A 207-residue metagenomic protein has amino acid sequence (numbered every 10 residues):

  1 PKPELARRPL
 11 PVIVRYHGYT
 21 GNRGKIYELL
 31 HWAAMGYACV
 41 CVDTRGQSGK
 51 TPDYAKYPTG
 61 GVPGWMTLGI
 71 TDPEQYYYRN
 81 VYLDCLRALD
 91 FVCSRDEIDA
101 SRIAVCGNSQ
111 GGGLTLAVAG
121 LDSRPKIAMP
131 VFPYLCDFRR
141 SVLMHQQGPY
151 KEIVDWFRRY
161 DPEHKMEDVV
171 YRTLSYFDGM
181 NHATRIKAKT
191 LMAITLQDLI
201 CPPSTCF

Functional and structural regions predicted by a protein language model:
P3-V12, K25, I186: Proline/glycine-enriched tight loop/beta-turn segments at coil->beta junctions that connect or precede beta-strands
R8-G18, C39: Short beta-strand element of the alpha/beta-hydrolase
G24, L29-L83, V142: Cap/lid segment of the alpha/beta-hydrolase catalytic domain
G64-S109: Gly/Ser-rich "nucleophile elbow"/oxyanion-hole loop immediately N-terminal to the catalytic nucleophile in hydrolases
L116-M166: Hydrolase active-site cap/lid region
K165-H182: Active-site nucleophile elbow and catalytic-triad environment of alpha/beta-hydrolase enzymes
I186, M192-I194: Short beta-strand/loop motif that positions the catalytic acidic residue of the alpha/beta-hydrolase fold
L199-T205: Conserved alpha/beta-hydrolase "acid-adjacent" motif
